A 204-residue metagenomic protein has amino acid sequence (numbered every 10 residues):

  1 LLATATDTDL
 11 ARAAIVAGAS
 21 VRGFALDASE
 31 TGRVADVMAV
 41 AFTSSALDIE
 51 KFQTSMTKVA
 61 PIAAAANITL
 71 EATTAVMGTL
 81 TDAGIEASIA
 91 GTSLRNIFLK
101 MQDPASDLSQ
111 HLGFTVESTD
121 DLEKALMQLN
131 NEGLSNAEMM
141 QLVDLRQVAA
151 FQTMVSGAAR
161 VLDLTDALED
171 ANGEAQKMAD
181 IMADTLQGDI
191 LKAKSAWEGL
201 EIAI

Functional and structural regions predicted by a protein language model:
L1-R12, V16-R33, V37-T54, K58-D103 (+2 more regions): Low-complexity, glycine/alanine/serine/threonine- and acidic/polar-rich repeat/linker tracts characteristic of secreted
